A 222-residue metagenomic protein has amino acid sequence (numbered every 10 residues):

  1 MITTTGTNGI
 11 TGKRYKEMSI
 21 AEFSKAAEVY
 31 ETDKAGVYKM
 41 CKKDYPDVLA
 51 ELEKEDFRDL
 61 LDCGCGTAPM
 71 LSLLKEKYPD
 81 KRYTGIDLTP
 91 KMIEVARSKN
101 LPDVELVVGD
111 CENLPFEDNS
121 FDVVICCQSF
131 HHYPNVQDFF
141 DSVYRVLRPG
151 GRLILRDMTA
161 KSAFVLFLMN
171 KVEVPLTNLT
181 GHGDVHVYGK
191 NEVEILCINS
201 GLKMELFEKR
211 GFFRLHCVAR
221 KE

Functional and structural regions predicted by a protein language model:
I2-K54, P69-L73, M92-V95: Conserved class I S-adenosyl-L-methionine
R14-Y15, D33, M70, I154-S200 (+2 more regions): C-terminal alpha-helical "lid/dimerization" subdomain adjacent to the S-adenosyl-L-methionine
L61-N113: Class I SAM-dependent methyltransferase SAM/SAH-binding core
I125: A conserved beta-strand element that flanks and buttresses the S-adenosyl-L-methionine
Q128-S129: Short catalytic micro-motifs in class I SAM-dependent methyltransferases
Q137-P149: A short glycine-rich, Lys/Arg-flanked "PGG" loop and its adjoining helix->strand segment in the class I
C217-E222: C-terminal lobe and adjacent flexible extensions of AdoMet/dcAdoMet transferase-like proteins
